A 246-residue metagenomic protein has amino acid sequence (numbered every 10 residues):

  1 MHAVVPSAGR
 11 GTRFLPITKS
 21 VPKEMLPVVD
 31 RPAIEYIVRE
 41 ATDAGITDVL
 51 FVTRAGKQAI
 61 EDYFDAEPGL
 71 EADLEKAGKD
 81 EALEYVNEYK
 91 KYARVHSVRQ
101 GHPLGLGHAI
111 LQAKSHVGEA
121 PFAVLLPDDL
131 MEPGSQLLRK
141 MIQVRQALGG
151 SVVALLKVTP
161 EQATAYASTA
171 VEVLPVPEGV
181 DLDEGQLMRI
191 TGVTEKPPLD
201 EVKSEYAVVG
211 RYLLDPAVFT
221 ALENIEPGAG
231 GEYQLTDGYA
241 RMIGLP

Functional and structural regions predicted by a protein language model:
M1-K76, Q100, Q136-K140: N-terminal glycine-rich phosphate-binding loop and ensuing alpha1 helix
E24, R94-H96, R189: Conserved beta-strand segments of alpha/beta enzyme cores
A33-Y36, H108-Q112, G238: Well-ordered alpha-helical segments embedded in enzymatic catalytic cores
G45-I46, G118, A147, R189: Short loop/turn motifs at secondary-structure junctions
L70-D73, D80-P177, L214, E223-I225: Conserved beta-loop-beta/alpha segment of the NTase-like Rossmann-fold superfamily that binds/positions NTPs
A123, I142-Q146, L174-P246: Catalytic-core segments of class I nucleotidyltransferases/pyrophosphorylases that form NMP-activated intermediates
